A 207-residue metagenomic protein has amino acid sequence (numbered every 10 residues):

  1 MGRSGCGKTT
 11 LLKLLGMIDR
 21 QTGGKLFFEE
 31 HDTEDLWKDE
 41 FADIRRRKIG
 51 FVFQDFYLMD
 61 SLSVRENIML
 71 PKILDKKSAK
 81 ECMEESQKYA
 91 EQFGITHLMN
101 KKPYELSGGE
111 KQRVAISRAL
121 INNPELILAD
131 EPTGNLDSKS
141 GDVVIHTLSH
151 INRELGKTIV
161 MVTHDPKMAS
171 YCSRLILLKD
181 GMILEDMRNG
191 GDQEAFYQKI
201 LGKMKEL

Functional and structural regions predicted by a protein language model:
G16: Helix-to-loop junction immediately C-terminal to a conserved catalytic motif
G24-D32: Conserved ABC transporter NBD signature motif
L62-P71: Short coil-to-helix segment of the ABC ATPase nucleotide-binding domain corresponding to the Q-loop/switch region
K102-E110: Conserved ABC ATPase signature
I121-E125: A short, proline-enriched helix->beta-strand linker immediately N-terminal to the Walker B motif in ABC-type P-loop
I127-D130: Catalytic Walker B motif of ABC-type/P-loop ATPase nucleotide-binding domains
M182-E206: Conserved beta-strand-loop-alpha-helix hinge in the C-terminal portion of ABC ATPase nucleotide-binding domains
